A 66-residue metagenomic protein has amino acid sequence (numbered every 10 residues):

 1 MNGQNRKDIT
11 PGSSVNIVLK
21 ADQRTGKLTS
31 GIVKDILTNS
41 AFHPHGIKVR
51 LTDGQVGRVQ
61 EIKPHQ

Functional and structural regions predicted by a protein language model:
N2-Q66: Basic/aromatic-rich interaction segments and small domains that mediate binding to polyanionic partners
